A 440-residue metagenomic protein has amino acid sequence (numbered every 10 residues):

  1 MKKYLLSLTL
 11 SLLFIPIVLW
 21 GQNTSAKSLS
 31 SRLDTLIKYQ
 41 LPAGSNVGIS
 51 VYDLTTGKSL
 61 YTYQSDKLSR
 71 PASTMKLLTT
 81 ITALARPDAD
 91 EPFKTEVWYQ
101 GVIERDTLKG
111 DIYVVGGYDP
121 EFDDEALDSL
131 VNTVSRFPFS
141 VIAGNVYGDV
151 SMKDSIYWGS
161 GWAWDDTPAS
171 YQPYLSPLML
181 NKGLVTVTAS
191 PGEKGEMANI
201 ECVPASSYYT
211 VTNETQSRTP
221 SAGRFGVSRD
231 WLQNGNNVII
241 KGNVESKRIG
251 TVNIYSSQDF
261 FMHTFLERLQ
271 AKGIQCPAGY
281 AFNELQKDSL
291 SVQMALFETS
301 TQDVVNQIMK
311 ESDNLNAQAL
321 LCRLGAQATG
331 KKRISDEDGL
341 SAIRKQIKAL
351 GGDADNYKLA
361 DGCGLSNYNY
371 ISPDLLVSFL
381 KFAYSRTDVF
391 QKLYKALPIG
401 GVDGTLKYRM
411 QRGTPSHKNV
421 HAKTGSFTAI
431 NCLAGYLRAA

Functional and structural regions predicted by a protein language model:
M1-K27: Bacterial Sec-dependent N-terminal signal peptides
Q22-K67, D128, T133-F137: Beta-lactamase-like hydrolase cores
N23, T35, R86-A354: Conserved serine DD-peptidase/penicillin-binding transpeptidase domain and beta-lactam-recognizing active-site
Y39, L60-Y63, E311, L321-A440: Small-residue-rich helix-loop
I49-V51, T95-V97, A434: Short beta-strand scaffold segments in enzyme catalytic cores
V51-D53, Y99-G101, G148-M152, E284 (+2 more regions): A general secondary-structure junction signal
S73-A83, N236-G242, Q258, M262-R268 (+6 more regions): Active-site-proximal alpha-helical segments within enzyme catalytic domains
